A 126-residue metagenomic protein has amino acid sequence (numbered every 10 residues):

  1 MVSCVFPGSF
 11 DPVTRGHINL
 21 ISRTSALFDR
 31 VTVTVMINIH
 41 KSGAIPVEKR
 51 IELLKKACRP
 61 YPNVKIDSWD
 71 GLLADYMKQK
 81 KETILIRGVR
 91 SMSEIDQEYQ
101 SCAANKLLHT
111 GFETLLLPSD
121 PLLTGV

Functional and structural regions predicted by a protein language model:
M1-V126: Nucleotidyltransferase catalytic core that binds NTPs
